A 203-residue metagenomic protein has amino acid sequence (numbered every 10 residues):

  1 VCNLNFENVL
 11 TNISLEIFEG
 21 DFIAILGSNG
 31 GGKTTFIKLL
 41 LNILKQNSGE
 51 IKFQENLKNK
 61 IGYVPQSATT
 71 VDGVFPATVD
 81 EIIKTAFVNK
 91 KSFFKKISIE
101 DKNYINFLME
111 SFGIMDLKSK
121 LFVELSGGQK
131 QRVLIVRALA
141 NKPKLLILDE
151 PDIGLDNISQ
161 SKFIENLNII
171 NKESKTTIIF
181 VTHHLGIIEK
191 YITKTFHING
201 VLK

Functional and structural regions predicted by a protein language model:
L41: Helix-to-loop junction immediately C-terminal to a conserved catalytic motif
K84, I99-L117: Conserved ABC ATPase "signature" region
L121-L125, Q129: Conserved ABC ATPase signature
I135: Hydrophobic anchor residue at the start of the ABC signature
K142: Conserved catalytic motifs of ABC-family nucleotide-binding domains
L146-D149: Catalytic Walker B motif of ABC-type/P-loop ATPase nucleotide-binding domains
T182-H183: H-loop/switch region of ABC-family ATPase nucleotide-binding domains
